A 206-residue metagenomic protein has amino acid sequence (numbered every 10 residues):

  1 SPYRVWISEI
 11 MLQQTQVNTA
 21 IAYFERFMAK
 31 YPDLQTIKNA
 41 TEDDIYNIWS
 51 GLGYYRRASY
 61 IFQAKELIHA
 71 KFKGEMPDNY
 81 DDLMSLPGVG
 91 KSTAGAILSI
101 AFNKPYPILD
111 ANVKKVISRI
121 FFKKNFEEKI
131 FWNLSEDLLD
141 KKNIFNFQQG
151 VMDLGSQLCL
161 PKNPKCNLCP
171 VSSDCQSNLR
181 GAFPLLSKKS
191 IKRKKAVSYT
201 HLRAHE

Functional and structural regions predicted by a protein language model:
S1-N167, V171-P184, V197: Catalytic cores of DNA base-excision repair glycosylases
L186-S198: Acidic/polar alpha-helix N-cap and adjacent early helical turns within long charge-rich amphipathic helices/linkers
T200-H205: Conserved small/polar residues in nucleotide/adenosyl-binding loops
